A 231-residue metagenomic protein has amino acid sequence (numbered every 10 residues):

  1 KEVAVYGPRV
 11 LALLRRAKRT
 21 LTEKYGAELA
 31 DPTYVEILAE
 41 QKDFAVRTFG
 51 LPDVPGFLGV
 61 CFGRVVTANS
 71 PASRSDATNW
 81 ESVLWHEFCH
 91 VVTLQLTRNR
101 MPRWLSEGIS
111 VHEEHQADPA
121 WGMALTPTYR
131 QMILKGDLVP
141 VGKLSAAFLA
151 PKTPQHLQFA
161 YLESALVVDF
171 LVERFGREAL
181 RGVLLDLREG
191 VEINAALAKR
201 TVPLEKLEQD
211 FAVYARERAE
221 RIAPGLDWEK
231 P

Functional and structural regions predicted by a protein language model:
K1-P102, E113, A117-P119, Q131 (+4 more regions): Juxtacatalytic substrate-recognition/specificity segment
R16, G142-S145, K152-F159, G182-P231: Beta/coil-rich, acidic/histidine-enriched accessory regions frequently appended to metallopeptidases
S106: Peptidyl-prolyl cis-trans isomerase
E113-V141, L171, R177-R188: Short helix/loop segments within enzyme catalytic domains that coordinate or immediately flank catalytic cofactors
